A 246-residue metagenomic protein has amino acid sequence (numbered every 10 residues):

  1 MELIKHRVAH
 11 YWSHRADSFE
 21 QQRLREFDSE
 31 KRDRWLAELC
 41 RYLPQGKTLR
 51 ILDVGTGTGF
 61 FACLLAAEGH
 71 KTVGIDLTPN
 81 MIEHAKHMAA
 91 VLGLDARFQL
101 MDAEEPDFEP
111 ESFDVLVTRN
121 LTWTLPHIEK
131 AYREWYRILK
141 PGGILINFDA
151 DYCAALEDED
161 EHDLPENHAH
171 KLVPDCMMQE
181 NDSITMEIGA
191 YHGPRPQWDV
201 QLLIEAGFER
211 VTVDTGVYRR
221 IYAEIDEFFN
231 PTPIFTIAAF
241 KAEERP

Functional and structural regions predicted by a protein language model:
M1-K47, F60-F61: Conserved class I S-adenosyl-L-methionine
L52-V54, T58-E105: Class I SAM-dependent methyltransferase SAM/SAH-binding core
E104-L116: A short acidic, Gly/Pro-enriched loop at the edge of an enzyme's catalytic core that lines a small-molecule cofactor
V115-I128: A short SAM/SAH-binding and catalytic strip from SAM-dependent methyltransferases
E129-P141: A short glycine-rich, Lys/Arg-flanked "PGG" loop and its adjoining helix->strand segment in the class I
I144-C176: Conserved class I S-adenosyl-L-methionine
A190-G207: Short alpha-helix
A206-E209, A223-P246: Core SAM-dependent methyltransferase catalytic element
